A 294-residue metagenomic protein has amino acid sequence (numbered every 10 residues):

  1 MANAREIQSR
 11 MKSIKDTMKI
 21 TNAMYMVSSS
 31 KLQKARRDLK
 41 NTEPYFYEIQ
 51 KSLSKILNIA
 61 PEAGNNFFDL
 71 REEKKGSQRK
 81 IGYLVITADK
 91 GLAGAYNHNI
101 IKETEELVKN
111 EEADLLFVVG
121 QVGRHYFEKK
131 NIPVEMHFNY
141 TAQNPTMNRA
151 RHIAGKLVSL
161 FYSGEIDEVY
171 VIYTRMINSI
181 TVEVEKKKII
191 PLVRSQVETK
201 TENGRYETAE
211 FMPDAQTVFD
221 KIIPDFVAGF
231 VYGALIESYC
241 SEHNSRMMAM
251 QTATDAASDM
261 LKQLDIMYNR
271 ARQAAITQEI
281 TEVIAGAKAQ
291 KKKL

Functional and structural regions predicted by a protein language model:
M1-L294: C-terminal beta-strand-loop-alpha-helix "lid" module of Rossmann-like NAD(P)-dependent dehydrogenases
